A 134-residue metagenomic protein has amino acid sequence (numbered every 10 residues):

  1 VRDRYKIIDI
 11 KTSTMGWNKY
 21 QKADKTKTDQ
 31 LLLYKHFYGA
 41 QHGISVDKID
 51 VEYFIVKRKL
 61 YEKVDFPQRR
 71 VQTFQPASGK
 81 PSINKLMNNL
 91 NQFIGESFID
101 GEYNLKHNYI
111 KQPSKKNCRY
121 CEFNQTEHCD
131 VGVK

Functional and structural regions predicted by a protein language model:
V1-L32, G39: Non-catalytic protein-protein interaction segments used by genome-maintenance enzymes to assemble and couple activities
H36-K134: Metal-dependent nuclease catalytic regions and adjoining charged, substrate-binding loops involved in nucleic-acid end
